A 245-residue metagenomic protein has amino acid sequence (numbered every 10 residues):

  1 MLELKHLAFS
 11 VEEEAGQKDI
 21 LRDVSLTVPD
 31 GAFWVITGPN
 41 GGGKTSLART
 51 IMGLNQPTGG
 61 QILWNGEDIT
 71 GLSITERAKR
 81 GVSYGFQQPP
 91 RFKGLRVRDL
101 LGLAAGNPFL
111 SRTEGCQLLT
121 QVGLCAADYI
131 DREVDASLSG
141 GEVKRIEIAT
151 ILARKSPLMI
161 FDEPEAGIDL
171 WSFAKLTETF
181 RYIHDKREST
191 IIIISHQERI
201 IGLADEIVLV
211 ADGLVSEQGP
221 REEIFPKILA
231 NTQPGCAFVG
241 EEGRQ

Functional and structural regions predicted by a protein language model:
L2, I20-D23: Conserved structural motif at the start of ABC-family nucleotide-binding domains
T37-P39: The feature captures the beta-strand-to-loop junction immediately N-terminal to the Walker
M52: Helix-to-loop junction immediately C-terminal to a conserved catalytic motif
G60-E67, E114: Conserved ABC transporter NBD signature motif
D68-S83, I228: ABC ATPase NBD coupling module
Q88, G94-S111: Q-loop/switch helix immediately C-terminal to the Walker
E163-P164: Walker B catalytic motif
L214-A237: Conserved beta-strand-loop-alpha-helix hinge in the C-terminal portion of ABC ATPase nucleotide-binding domains
